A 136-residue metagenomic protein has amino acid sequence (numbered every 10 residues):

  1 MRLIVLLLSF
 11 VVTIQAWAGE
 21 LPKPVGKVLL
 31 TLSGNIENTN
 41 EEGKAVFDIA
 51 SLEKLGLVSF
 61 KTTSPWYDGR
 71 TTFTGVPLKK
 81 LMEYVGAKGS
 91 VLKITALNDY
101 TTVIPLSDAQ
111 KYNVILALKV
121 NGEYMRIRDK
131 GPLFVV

Functional and structural regions predicted by a protein language model:
R2-Q15: Bacterial N-terminal signal peptides
G19-V136: N-terminal intrinsically disordered, low-complexity segments enriched in P/E/S/T
